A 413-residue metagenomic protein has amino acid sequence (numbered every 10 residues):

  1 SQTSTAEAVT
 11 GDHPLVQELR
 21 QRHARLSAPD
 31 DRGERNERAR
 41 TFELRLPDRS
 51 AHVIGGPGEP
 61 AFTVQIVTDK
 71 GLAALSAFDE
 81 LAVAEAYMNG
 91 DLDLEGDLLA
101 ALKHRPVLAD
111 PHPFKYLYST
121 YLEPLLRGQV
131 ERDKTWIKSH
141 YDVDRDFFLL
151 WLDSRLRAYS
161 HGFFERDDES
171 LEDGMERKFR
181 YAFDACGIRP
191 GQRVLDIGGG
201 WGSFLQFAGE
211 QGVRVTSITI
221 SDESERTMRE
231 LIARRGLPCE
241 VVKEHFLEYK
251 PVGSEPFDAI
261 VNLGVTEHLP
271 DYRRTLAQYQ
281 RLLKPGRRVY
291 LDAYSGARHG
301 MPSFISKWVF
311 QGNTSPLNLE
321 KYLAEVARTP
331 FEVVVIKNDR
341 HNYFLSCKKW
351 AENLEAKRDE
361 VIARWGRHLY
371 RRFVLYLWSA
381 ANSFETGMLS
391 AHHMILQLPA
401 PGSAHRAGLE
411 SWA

Functional and structural regions predicted by a protein language model:
S1-M175, Y181-A185, Q211: Feature captures hydrophobic
G191-G198: Conserved class I S-adenosyl-L-methionine
W201-G212: Conserved SAM-binding loop of SAM-dependent methyltransferases across substrates and taxa, primarily the Class I
R214-T219: Conserved SAM-binding motif I beta-strand of class I
R235-E248: Conserved SAM-binding strand-loop segment of SAM-dependent methyltransferases
L247-I260: A short acidic, Gly/Pro-enriched loop at the edge of an enzyme's catalytic core that lines a small-molecule cofactor
R273-R288: A short glycine-rich, Lys/Arg-flanked "PGG" loop and its adjoining helix->strand segment in the class I
S295-H393, Q397-S403, S411-W412: Substrate-binding/catalytic lobe of Class I Rossmann-like enzymes that use SAM or dcSAM, i.e., the mid-to-C-terminal
